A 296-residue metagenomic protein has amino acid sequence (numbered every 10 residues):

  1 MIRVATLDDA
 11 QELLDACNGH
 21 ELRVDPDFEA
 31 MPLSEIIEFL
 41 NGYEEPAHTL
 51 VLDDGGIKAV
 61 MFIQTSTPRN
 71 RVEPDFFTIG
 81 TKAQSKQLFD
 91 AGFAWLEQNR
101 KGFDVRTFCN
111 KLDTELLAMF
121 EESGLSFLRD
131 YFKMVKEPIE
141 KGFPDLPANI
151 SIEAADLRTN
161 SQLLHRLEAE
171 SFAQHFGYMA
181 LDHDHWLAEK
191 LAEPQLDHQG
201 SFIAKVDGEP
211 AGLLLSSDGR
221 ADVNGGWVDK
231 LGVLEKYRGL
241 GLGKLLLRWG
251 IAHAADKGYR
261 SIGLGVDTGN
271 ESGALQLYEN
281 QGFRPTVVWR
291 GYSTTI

Functional and structural regions predicted by a protein language model:
M1-D15, S151-R166: A short beta-loop-alpha structural element at the N-terminal edge of CoA-dependent acyl/N-acetyltransferase catalytic
L7, H20-N99, R106-C109, V206 (+1 more regions): Conserved donor-binding loop and adjoining core beta-sheet/short helix segment in diverse acyl/aminoacyl transferases
N18-E38, F172-E189: Conserved GNAT-fold acetyl-CoA-binding loop/helix
T65, I79-I150, R290-T294: Acyl-donor-binding surface of acyltransferase catalytic domains
K82-L96, V233, G239-A252, D256 (+1 more regions): Conserved acetyl-CoA-binding loop-helix of GNAT-fold acetyltransferases
V105-F108, V228, I262-V266: Conserved hydrophobic beta-strand within the GNAT/NAT acetyltransferase core sheet that lines the active-site cleft
K111-R129, L240, K244, G269-V287: Conserved active-site alpha-helix within GNAT-family acetyltransferase domains
Q174-A180, D184-A188, A192-V206, P210-G219 (+1 more regions): Phosphate-binding active sites in nucleotide-utilizing proteins
